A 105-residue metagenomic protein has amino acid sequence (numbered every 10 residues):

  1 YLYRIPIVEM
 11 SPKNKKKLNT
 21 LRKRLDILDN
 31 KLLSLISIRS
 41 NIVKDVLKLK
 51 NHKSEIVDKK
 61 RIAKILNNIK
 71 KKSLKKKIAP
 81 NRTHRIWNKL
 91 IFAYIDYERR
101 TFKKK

Functional and structural regions predicted by a protein language model:
L2-K105: Domain-level signature for soluble enzymes in the chorismate/prephenate branch of the shikimate pathway
